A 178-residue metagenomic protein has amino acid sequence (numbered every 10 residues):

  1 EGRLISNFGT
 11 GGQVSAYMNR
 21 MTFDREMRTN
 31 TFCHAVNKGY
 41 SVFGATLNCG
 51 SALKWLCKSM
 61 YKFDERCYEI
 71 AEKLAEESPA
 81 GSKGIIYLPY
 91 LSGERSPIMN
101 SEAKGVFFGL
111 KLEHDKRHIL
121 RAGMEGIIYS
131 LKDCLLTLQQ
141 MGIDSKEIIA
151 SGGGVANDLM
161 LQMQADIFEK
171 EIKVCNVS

Functional and structural regions predicted by a protein language model:
E1-S178: Active-site core segments that coordinate phosphate-bearing ligands/cofactors across diverse enzyme families
